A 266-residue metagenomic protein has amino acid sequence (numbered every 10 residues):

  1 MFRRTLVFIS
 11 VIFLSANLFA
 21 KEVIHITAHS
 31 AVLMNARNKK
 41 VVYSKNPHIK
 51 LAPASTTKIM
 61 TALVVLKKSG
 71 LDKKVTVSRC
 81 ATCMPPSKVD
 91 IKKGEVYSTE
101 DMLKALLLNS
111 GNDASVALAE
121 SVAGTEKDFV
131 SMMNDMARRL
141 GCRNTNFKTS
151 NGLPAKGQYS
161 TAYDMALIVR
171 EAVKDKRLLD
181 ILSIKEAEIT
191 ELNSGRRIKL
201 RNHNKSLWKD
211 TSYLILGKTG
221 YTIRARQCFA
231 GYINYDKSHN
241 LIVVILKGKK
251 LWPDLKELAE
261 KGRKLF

Functional and structural regions predicted by a protein language model:
M1-V42, L214, E260-F266: N-terminal secretory targeting signals
R3-R4, K45, K58, K218: Basic side chains
A20-K176, Y235: Active-site-adjacent loops and short helices of periplasmic peptidoglycan-processing enzymes
E22-H29, T99, G124-F266: Penicillin-recognizing serine hydrolase domain
